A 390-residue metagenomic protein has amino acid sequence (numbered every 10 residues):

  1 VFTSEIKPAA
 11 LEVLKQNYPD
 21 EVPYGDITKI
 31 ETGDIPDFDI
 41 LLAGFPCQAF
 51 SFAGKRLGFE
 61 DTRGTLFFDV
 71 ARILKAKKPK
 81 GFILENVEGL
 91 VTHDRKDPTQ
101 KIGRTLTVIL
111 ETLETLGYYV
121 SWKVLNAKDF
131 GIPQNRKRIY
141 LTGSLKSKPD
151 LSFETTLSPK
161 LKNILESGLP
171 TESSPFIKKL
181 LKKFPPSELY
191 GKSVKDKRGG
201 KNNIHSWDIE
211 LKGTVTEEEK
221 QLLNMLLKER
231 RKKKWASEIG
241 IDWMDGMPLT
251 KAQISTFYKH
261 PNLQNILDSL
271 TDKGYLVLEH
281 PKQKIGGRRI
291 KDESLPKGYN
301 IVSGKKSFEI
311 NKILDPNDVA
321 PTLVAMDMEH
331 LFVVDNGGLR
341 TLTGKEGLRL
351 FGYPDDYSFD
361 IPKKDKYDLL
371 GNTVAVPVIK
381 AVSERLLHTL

Functional and structural regions predicted by a protein language model:
V1-G81, V87-T107: Core alpha/beta nucleotide-donor-binding catalytic domains of modification enzymes
Y24-D26, E88, Y118-D129: Conserved S-adenosyl-L-methionine
I27-T28, D69, V124-K128, K306-F308: Short alpha-helical segments and helix-capping/turn motifs at coil-helix boundaries
Q48-A53, L90-H93, G131-N135, K148-L151 (+1 more regions): Short catalytic/ligand-binding loop motif for oxyanion handling, primarily in non-cytosolic enzymes, centered on
T99-N126, S144: Charged, glycine-enriched surface loops/patches that mediate electrostatic binding to polyanionic ligands
I132-L211, E217, Q221-N224: Flexible, glycine-/basic-rich loop-and-beta segments that form/coincide with the SAM-dependent methyltransferase
N202-L390: C-terminal target-recognition/interaction regions appended to catalytic cores
